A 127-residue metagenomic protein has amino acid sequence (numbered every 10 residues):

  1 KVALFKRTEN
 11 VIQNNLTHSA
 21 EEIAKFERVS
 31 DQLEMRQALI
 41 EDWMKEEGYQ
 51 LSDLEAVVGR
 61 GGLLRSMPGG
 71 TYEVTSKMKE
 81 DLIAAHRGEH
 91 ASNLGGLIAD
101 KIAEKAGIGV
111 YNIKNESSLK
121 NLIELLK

Functional and structural regions predicted by a protein language model:
K1-D31: Short glycine-rich, Thr/Ser-proximal phosphate-binding strand/loop in the N-terminal lobe of ATP-dependent enzymes
K6-V11, S52-D53, I108: A generic structural motif
N10, S30-A38, S92-G96: Electropositive phosphate-/nucleotide-binding environments in soluble metabolic enzymes
N15-H18, Q37-I40, D81-A85: Glycine-rich loops and low-complexity Gly/Arg-rich segments that provide flexible linkers or classic glycine-based
M35-E47: Short, well-ordered amphipathic alpha-helical segments that serve as non-catalytic structural scaffolds within diverse
M44-A91, S117-K127: Short beta-strand-loop/turn "lid" adjacent to the catalytic site in phosphate-handling enzymes
S92-K127: Phosphate-binding/catalytic loop of phosphoryl-transfer enzymes
